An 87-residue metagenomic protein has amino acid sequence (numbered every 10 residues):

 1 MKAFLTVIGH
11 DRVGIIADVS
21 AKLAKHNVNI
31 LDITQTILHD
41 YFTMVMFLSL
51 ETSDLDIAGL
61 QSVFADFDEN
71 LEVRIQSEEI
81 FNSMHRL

Functional and structural regions predicted by a protein language model:
M1-L87: A conserved regulatory-domain signal marking ACT and ACT-like small-molecule sensing domains and adjacent regulatory
